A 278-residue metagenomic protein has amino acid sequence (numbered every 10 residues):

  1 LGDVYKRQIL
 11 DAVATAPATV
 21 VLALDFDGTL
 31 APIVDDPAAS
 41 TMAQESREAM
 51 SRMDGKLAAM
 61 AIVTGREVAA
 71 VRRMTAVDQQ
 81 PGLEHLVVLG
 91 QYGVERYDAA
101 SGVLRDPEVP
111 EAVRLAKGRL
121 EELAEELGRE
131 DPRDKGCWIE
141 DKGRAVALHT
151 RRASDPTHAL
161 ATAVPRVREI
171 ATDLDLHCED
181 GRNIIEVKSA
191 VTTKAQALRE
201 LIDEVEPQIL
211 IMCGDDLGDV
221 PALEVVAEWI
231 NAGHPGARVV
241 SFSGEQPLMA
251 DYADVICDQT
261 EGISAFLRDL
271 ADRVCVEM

Functional and structural regions predicted by a protein language model:
L1-Y5: Short, small-residue-biased leader/transition segments that mark boundaries at the very start of proteins
K6-A18, V71-G82: Short amphipathic alpha-helices and their capping/turn segments at secondary-structure boundaries
A18-D35: Asp-based phosphoryl-transfer active-site loop
L30-A39, R182-S189: Glycine-rich phosphate-binding "P-loop"
T41-E140: Active-site phosphate-binding/coordination module
G55-M60, H85, Q208-L210, P235-A237 (+1 more regions): Short active-site oxyanion
E126, E130-V225, H234-P235: Conserved acidic, metal-coordinating active-site core of Asp-based, Mg2+-dependent phosphoryl-transfer enzymes
L198, C213-G262: Acidic, Mg2+-coordinating phosphoryl-transfer loop and its flanking beta/alpha structural elements, shared across
